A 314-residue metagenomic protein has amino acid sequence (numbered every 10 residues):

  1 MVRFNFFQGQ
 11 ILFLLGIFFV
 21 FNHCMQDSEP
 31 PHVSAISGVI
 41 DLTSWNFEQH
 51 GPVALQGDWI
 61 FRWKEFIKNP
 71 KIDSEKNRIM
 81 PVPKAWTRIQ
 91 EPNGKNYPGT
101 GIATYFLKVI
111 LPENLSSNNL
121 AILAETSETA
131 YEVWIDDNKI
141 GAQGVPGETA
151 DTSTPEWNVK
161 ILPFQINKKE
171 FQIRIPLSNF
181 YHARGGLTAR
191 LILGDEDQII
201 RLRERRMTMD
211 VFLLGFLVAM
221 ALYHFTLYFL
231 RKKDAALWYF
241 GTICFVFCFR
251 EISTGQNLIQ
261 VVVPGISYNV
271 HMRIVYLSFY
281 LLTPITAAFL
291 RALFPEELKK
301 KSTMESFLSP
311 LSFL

Functional and structural regions predicted by a protein language model:
V2-I11: Bacterial N-terminal signal peptides that target proteins for export
I11-V20: Bacterial N-terminal signal peptides
C24-L115: Extended carbohydrate-recognition surfaces in non-catalytic/accessory domains of CAZymes and lectin-like proteins
A54, I102-I110, N119-A121, W157-I161 (+1 more regions): Intrinsic-disorder/low-complexity, polar/charged segments enriched in Ser/Thr/Lys/Arg/Asp/Glu/Gln
E75-K84, Q90-G94, N138-K160: Solvent-exposed beta-strand/loop surfaces of large extracellular or lumenal domains
V109-D136, I173-I175: Aromatic-lined ligand-binding clefts that engage carbohydrates, nucleic acids, or primary amines
P155-G215: An acidic-aromatic loop/edge-strand motif
V211-L314: Juxtamembrane segments at transmembrane-helix boundaries in multi-pass signal-transduction membrane proteins
